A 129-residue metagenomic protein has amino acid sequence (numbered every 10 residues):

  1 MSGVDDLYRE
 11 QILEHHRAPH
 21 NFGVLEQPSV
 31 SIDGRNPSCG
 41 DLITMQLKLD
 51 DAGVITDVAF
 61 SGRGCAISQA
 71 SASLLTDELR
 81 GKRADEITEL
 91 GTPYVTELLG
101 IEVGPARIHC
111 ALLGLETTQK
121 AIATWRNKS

Functional and structural regions predicted by a protein language model:
M1-E26, S31-I32, T56, K82-S129: C-terminal binding/interaction regions
E14, Q46, T76: A cross-family signal for key residues in well-ordered alpha-helices that form functional helical elements
N36, D41-D51: Short beta-strand elements
C39, G62-A70: Short, thiol/selenol-centered motifs that function as redox-active sites or metal-ligating centers
G53-G62: Immediate flanking context of iron-sulfur cluster ligation sites
I67-A72, C110-L113: Catalytic-loop motifs flanking and including active-site residues across diverse enzymes
S71-K82: Alpha-helical support elements that line or immediately flank enzyme active sites and cofactor-binding pockets
